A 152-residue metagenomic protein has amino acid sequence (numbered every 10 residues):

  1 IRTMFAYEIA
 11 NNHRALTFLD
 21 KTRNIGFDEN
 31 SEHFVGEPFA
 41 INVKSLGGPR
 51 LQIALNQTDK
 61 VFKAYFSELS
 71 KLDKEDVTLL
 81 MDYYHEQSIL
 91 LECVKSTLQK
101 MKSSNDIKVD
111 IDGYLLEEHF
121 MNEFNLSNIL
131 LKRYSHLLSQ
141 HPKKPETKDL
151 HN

Functional and structural regions predicted by a protein language model:
I1-F5: Alpha-helical transmembrane signal-anchor/signal-peptide segments
A6-Y7, N11-N152: Interfacial alpha-helical end/capping and short helix-turn segments at domain and membrane boundaries
